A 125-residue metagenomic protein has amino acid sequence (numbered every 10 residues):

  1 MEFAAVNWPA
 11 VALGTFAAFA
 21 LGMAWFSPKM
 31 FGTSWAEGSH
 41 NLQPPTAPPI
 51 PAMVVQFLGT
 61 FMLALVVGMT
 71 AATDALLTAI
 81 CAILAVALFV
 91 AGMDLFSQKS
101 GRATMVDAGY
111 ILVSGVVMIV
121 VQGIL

Functional and structural regions predicted by a protein language model:
M1-L125: Juxtamembrane/disordered regions of integral membrane proteins
